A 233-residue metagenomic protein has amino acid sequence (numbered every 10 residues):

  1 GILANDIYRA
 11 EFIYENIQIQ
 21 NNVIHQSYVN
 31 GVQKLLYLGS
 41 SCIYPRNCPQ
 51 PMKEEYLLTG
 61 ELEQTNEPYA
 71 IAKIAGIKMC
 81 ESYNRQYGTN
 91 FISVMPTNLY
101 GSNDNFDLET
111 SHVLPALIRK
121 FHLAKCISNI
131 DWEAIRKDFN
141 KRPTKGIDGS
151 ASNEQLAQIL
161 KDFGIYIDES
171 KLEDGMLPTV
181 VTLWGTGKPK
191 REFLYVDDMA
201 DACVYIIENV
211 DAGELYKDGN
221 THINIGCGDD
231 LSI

Functional and structural regions predicted by a protein language model:
G1-N105, D201, I207: N-terminal Rossmann-like NAD(P)+-binding domain of SDR-like oxidoreductases, especially those catalyzing
D6, K53, W184-G185, G226: Residue-level detector of conserved, well-ordered beta-strand and adjacent loop positions that form binding/recognition
E15-Q18, E67, I71, L108-H112 (+2 more regions): Residue-level signal for the nucleotide or nucleotide-sugar donor/cofactor binding architecture
I17, V23, S27-S40, M95 (+1 more regions): Internal hydrophobic scaffold segments of catalytic domains
S41, L99-Y100, G187-K190, D229-D230: Short, internal active-site loops enriched in acidic
E61, T182-P189: Catalytic Tyr-x(3-8)-Lys segment
K73, M95, S102, K188-R191 (+1 more regions): Short, cationic motifs built from Arg/Lys/His that form the positively charged side of catalytic pockets
R85, L99, P115-T182, R191-I223: Alpha-helical substrate-binding/gating segment
